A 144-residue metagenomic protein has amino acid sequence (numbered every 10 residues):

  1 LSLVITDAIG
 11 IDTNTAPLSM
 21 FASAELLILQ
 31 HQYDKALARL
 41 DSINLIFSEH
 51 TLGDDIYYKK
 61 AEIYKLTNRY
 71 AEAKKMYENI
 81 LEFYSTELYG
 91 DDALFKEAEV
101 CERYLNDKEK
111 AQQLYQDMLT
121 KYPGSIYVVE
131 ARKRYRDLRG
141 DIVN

Functional and structural regions predicted by a protein language model:
L1-N144: Acidic, polar-rich low-complexity tracts and alpha-helical solenoid repeat scaffolds
